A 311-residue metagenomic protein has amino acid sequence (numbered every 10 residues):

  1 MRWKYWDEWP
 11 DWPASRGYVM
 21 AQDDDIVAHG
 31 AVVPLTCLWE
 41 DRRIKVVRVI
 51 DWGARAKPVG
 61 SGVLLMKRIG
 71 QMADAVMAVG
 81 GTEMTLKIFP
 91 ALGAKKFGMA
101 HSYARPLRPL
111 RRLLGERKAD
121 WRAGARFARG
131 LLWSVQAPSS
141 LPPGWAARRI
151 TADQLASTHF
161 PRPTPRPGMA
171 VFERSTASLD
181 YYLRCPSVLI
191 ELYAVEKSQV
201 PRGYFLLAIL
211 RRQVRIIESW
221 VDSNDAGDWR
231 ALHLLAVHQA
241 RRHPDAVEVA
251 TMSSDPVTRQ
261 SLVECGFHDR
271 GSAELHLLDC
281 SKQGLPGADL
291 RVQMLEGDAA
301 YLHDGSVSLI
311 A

Functional and structural regions predicted by a protein language model:
M1-E40, I44, K95-E218: Amide-forming acyltransferase catalytic core, primarily the GNAT-like/NAT-type and related acyltransferase folds
L35, W52, G81-T82: Beta-hairpin (beta-strand-turn-beta-strand) motif
I44, G60-L64, G80-K87: Residues forming well-ordered secondary-structure scaffolds
D51-M72, A78, A226-Q239: Conserved acetyl-CoA-binding loop-helix of GNAT-fold acetyltransferases
G70, S187, R242-H243: Alpha-helix termination/capping residues and helix-transition junctions
V76-A137, E191, Y204-G227, L234-A311: Active-site/acyl-donor-binding loops of N-acyltransferases
